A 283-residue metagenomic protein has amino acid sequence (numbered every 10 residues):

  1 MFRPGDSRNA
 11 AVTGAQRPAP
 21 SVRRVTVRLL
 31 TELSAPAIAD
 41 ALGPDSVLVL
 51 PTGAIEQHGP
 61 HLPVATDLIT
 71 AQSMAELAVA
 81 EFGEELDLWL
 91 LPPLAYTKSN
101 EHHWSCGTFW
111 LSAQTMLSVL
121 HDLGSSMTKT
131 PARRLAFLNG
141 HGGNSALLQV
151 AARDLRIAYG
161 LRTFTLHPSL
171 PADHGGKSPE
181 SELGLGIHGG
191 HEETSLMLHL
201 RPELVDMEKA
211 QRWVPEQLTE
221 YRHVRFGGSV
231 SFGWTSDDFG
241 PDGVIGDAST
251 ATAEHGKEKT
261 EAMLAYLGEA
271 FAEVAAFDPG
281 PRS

Functional and structural regions predicted by a protein language model:
F2-R134, G142-S283: Extended, histidine- and acidic-residue-enriched regions that form the cofactor-binding/catalytic faces
